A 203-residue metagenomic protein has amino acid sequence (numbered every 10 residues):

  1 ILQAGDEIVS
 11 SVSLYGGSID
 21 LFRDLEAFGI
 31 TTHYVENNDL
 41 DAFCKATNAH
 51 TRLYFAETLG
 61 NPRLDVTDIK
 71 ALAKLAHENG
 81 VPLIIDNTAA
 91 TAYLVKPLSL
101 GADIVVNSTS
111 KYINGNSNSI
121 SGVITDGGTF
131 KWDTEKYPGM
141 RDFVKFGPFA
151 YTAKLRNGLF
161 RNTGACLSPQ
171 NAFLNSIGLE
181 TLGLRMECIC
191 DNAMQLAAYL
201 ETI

Functional and structural regions predicted by a protein language model:
I1-E201: Conserved PLP-enzyme active-site core in the AAT-like
